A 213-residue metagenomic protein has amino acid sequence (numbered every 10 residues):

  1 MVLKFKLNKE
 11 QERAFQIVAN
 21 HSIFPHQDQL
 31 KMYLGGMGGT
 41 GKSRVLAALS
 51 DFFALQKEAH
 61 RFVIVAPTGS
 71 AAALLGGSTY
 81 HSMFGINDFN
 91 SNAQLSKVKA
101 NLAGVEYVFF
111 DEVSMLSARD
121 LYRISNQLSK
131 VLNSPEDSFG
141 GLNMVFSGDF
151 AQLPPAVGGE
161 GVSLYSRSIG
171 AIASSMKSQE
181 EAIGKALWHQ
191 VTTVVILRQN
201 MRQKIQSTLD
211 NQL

Functional and structural regions predicted by a protein language model:
M1-L213: Conserved ATP-binding/catalytic motifs of P-loop helicase motor domains
